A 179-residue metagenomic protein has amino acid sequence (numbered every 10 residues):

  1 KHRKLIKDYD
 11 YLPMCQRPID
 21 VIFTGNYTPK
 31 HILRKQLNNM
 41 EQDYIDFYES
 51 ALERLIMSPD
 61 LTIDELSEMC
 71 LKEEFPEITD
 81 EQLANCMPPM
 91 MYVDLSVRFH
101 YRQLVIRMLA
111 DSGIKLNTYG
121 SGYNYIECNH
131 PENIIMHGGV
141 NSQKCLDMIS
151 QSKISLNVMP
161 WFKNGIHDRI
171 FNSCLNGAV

Functional and structural regions predicted by a protein language model:
H2-H167, V179: Nucleotide-sugar donor-binding catalytic core of glycosyltransferases
